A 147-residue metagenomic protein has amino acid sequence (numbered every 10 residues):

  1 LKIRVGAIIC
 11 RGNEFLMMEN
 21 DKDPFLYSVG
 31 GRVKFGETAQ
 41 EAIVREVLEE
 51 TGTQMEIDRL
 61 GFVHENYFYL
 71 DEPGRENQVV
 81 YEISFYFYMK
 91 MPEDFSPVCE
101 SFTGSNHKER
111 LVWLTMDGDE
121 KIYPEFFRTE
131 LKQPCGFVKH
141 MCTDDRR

Functional and structural regions predicted by a protein language model:
L1, R75-I83, T103-K108: A generic structural micro-feature
L1-F15, D58, Y86-Y88: Conserved N-terminal beta-strand and adjoining loop/helix that marks the start of the Nudix/MutT-like hydrolase domain
N13-F15, D23-P24, K34, V63-Y69 (+1 more regions): Short, charged/polar surface micro-motifs in flexible loops or helix N-caps
E14-E50: Conserved Nudix-box catalytic region and its N-terminal flanking loop in Nudix hydrolases and closely related
Q54-V63: A short coil-to-beta-strand element that immediately follows conserved catalytic motifs
Y67-V98, E130: Active-site-adjacent beta-strand/loop module that shapes the phosphate/pyrophosphate-binding cleft
Y88, V98-P134: NUDIX/MutT-family hydrolases
K132-R147: Acidic/histidine-enriched, glycine/proline-rich intrinsically disordered or flexible terminal extensions
